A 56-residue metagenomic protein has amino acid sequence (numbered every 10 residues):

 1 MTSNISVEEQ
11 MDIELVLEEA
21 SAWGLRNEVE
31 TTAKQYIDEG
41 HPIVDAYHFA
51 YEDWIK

Functional and structural regions predicted by a protein language model:
M1-K56: C-terminal alpha-helical interaction appendages
